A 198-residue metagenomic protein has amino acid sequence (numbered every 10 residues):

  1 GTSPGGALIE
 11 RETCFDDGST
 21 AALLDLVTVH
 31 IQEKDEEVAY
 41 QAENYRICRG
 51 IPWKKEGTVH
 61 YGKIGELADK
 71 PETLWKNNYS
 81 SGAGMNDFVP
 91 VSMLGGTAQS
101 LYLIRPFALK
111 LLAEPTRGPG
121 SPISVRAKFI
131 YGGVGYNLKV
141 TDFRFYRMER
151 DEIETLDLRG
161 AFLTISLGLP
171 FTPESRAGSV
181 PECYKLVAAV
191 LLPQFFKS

Functional and structural regions predicted by a protein language model:
G1-V29: N-terminal ordered "arm"
G18-A21, L111-P119: Exposed beta-sheet edge/beta-hairpin loop segments within beta-rich domains
A22-D25, H30-I104, I123-S198: OB-fold/S1-family single-stranded nucleic acid-binding modules
L101-A113: Charged, amphipathic alpha-helical segments
